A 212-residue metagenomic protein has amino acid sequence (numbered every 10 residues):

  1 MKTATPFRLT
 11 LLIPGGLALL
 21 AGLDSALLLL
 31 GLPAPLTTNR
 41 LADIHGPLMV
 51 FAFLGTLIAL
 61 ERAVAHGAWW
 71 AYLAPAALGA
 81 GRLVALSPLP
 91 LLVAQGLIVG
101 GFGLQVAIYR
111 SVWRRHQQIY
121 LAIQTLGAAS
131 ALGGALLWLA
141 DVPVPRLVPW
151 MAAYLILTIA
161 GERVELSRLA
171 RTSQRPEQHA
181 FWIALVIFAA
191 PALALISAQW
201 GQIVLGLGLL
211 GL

Functional and structural regions predicted by a protein language model:
M1-L212: Hydrophobic alpha-helical transmembrane segments of multi-pass integral membrane proteins
